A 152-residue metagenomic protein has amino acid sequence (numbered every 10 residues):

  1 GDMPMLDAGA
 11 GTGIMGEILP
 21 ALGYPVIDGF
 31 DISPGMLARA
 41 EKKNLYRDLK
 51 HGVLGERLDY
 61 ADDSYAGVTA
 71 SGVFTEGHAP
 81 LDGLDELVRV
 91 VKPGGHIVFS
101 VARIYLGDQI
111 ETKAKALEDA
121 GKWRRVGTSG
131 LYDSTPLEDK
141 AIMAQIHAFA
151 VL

Functional and structural regions predicted by a protein language model:
L6-R57: Class I SAM-dependent methyltransferase SAM/SAH-binding core
E56-V68: A short acidic, Gly/Pro-enriched loop at the edge of an enzyme's catalytic core that lines a small-molecule cofactor
A66-P80: A short SAM/SAH-binding and catalytic strip from SAM-dependent methyltransferases
F74, A102-G107, D133: Short "lid" loop at the C-terminus of a central beta-strand within the Rossmann-like core of SAM-dependent
D82-P93: A short glycine-rich, Lys/Arg-flanked "PGG" loop and its adjoining helix->strand segment in the class I
G94-A102: Conserved beta-strand signature within the Rossmann-like core of class I S-adenosyl-L-methionine
I110-G130: Conserved Class I S-adenosyl-L-methionine
P136-L152: Core SAM-dependent methyltransferase catalytic element
